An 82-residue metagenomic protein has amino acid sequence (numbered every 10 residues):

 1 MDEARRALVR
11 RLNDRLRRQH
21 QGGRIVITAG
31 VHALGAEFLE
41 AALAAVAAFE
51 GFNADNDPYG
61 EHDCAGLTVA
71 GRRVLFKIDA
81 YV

Functional and structural regions predicted by a protein language model:
M1-D2, I78: Intrinsic disorder/low-complexity signal
E3-T68: Compact soluble domain cores
E61-V82: Short, compact, well-ordered microdomains
